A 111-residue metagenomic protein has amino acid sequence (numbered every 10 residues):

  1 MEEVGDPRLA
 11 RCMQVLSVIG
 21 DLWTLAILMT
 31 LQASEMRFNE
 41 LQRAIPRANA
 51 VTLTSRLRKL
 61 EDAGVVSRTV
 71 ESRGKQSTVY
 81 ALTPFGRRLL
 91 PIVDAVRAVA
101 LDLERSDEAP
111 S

Functional and structural regions predicted by a protein language model:
E2, D6-T52, A63, R73-A81 (+1 more regions): N-terminal helix-turn-helix DNA-binding core of bacterial DNA-binding proteins
P7, R11, M29, A81-S111: Amphipathic alpha-helical dimerization/coiled-coil segments that flank or bridge DNA-binding/regulatory modules
R56: Residues within the DNA-recognition helix of helix-turn-helix
K59: Alpha-helical DNA-recognition elements
T69-E71: Conserved catalytic-core motifs of GNAT/GCN5-like acyltransferases
